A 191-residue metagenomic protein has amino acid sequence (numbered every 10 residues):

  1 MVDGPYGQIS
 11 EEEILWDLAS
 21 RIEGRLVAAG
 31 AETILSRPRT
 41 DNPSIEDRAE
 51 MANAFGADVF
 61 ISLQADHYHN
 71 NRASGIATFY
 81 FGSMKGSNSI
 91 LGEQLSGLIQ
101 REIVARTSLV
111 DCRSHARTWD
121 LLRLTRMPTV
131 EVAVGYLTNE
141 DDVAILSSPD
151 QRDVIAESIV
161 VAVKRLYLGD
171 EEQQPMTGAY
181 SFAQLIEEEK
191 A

Functional and structural regions predicted by a protein language model:
M1-M51, F55, L185-K190: Active-site histidine-acidic residue metal-binding/catalytic motifs, centered on HxH/HExxH-like signatures
M1-S10, Y68-L98: A short, glycine/acidic-enriched catalytic loop
D3, S62-A73, R113-A191: Active-site-adjacent mobile loop/cap segments within catalytic or ligand-binding domains
I9-D17, R39-E46, G86-Q94, L146-E157: Soluble non-cytosolic domains of exported or imported proteins
S20-A31, N53-A57, A65, Q100-L109 (+2 more regions): Sec-exported extracytoplasmic/periplasmic mature domains
L35-P43, A65-N70, S83-G86, A105-V110 (+2 more regions): Solvent-exposed loop/turn segments at secondary-structure junctions within structured extracellular/periplasmic domains
I90-H115: Active-site-adjacent substrate-binding region of metalloamidase/peptidase-like peptide-processing proteins
